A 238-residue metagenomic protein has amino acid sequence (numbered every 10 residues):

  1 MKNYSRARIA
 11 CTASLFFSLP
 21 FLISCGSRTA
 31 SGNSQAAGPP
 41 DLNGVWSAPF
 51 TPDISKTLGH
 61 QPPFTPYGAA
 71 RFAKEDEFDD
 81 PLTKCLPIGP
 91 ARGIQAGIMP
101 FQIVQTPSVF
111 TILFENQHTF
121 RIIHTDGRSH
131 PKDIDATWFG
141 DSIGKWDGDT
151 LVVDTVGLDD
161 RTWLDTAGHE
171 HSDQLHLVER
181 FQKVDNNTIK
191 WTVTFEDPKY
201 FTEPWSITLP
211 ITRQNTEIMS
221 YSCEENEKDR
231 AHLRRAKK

Functional and structural regions predicted by a protein language model:
K2-R6, C11, F17-K238: Hydrophobic small-molecule pocket/channel-lining residues, especially in calycin-type beta-barrels
